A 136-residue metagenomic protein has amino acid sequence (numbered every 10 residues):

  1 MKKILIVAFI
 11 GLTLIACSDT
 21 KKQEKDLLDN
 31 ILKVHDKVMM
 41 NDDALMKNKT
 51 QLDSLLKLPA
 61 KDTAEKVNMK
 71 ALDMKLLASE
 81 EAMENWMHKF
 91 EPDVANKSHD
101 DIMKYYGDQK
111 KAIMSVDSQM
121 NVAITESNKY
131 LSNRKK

Functional and structural regions predicted by a protein language model:
M1-I4: Positively charged n-region of N-terminal signal peptides that target proteins for export
T13-A16: C-terminal motif of bacterial Sec signal peptides marking the signal peptidase cleavage site
S18-V34: Short, low-complexity, disordered segments immediately C-terminal to signal peptides in bacterial exported proteins
K21-K25, S54-E65, S98-K104: Short, charged/polar, low-complexity loop and linker segments that flank or interrupt alpha-helical bundles
V34-D42, S98, I102-K136: C-terminal amphipathic alpha-helix
H35-L77, E126: Post-signal-peptide N-terminal segment of Sec-exported extracytoplasmic proteins
K47, Q51-S54, L58-K61, N85 (+5 more regions): Heptad-repeat coiled-coil alpha-helices
N68-I113: Long, amphipathic, charge-rich alpha-helical segments that form helical bundles/coiled-coils
